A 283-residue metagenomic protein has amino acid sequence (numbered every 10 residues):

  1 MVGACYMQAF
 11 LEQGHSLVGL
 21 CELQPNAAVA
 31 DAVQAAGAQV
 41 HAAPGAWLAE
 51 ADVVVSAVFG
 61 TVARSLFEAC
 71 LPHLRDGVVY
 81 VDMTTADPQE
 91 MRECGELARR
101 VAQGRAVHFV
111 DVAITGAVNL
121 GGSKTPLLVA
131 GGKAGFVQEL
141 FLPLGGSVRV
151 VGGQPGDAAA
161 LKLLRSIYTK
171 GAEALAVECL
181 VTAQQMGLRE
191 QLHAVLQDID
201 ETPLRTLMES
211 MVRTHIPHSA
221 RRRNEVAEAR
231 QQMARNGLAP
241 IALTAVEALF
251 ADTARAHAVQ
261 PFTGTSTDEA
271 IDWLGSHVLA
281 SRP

Functional and structural regions predicted by a protein language model:
M1-A49: NAD(P)+-binding Rossmann beta1-loop-alpha1 motif at the extreme N-terminus of oxidoreductases
G14, G37, E50-A51, G77 (+2 more regions): Short, well-ordered alpha-helix to beta-strand connector turns
L17, V40, H108-V110, V148 (+1 more regions): Hydrophobic beta-strand scaffold residues
E22, S56-F59, M83-T84, G152-G153 (+2 more regions): Glycine- and other small-residue-rich loops at beta-strand/loop junctions that grip anionic moieties
P44-V112: Rossmann-fold NAD(P) dinucleotide-binding segment
A63, A86-K170: Rossmann-fold dinucleotide-binding core
L161-G264: Helical "substrate-binding/catalytic lid" subdomain of Rossmann-like NAD(P)-dependent dehydrogenases/reductases
A251-P283: NAD(P)-dependent dehydrogenase/reductase Rossmann-like domain
